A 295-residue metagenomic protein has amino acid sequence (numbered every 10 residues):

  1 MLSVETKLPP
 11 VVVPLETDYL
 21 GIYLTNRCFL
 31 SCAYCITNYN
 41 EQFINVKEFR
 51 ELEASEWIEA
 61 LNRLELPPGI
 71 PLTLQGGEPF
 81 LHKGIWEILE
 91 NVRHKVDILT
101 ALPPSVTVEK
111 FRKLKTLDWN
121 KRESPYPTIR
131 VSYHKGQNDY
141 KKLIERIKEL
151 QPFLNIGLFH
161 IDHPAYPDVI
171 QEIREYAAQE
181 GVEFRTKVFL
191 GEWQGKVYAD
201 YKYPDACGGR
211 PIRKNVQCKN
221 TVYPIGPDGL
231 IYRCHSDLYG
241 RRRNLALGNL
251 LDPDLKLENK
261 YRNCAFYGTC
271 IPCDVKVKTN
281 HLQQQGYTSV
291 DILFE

Functional and structural regions predicted by a protein language model:
M1-D18, N38, D237-E295: Flexible mid-to-C-terminal extensions adjoining Fe-S/redox cofactors in radical SAM and related proteins
L8-E56, P67, H235, R241 (+1 more regions): Canonical Radical SAM [4Fe-4S] cluster-binding loop centered on the CxxxCxxC motif and its immediate flanking residues
Y19, Y39-L52, P67-H82, R93-E109 (+3 more regions): Core AdoMet radical
T25, F29, N215, Y267: Residues immediately within or flanking Cys/His clusters that coordinate Zn2+ in small zinc-binding modules
S31, E41-I44, L81-K83, V106-T107 (+3 more regions): Short catalytic/ligand-binding loop motif for oxyanion handling, primarily in non-cytosolic enzymes, centered on
F43, L52-R63, E87, E175 (+1 more regions): Ankyrin repeat (ANK) tandem alpha-helical domains that serve as protein-protein interaction scaffolds, prominent
I58-L61, W86-L89, V108-K115, L143-K148 (+1 more regions): Generic structural signal for well-ordered alpha-helices, preferentially at hydrophobic/aromatic core positions
T128-G248, D252-L255: Radical SAM enzyme [4Fe-4S]-AdoMet core and its adjacent flexible, acidic and glycine-rich loops/tails across
